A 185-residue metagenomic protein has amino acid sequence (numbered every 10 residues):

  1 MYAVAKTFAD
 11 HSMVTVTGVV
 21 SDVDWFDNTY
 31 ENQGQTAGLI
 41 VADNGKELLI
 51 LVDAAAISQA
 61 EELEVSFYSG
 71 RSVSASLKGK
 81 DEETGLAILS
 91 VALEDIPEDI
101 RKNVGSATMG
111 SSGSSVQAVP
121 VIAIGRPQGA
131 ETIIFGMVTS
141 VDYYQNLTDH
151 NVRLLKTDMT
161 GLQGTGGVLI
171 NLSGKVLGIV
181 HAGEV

Functional and structural regions predicted by a protein language model:
M1-V4, V20-D53, S72-S74, S106-T108 (+1 more regions): A conserved glycine-rich beta-strand in the N-terminal activation segment of trypsin-fold
A3-V4, I40, S66, S76-K78 (+2 more regions): Active-site substrate-binding loop(s) of clan PA
M13-T17, L48-D53, S114-P127, T157 (+1 more regions): Active-site-proximal beta-strands of protease catalytic cores
S21-D22, G34, D43-G45, S58-Q59 (+2 more regions): Short, conserved beta-turn/loop elements at beta-strand boundaries and strand-helix junctions
S21-D24, I57-S58, Q128-G129, E184-V185: Short glycine/acidic-enriched loop and turn motifs that connect beta-strands
D43-G85, L93-E94: Catalytic-histidine neighborhood of serine endopeptidases, predominantly the chymotrypsin-like S1/PA family
Q59-L77, V116-I122, A130-Y144: Beta-strand/loop subdomains of soluble extracytoplasmic proteins
A92-S106, T132-V185: Active-site region of chymotrypsin-like
